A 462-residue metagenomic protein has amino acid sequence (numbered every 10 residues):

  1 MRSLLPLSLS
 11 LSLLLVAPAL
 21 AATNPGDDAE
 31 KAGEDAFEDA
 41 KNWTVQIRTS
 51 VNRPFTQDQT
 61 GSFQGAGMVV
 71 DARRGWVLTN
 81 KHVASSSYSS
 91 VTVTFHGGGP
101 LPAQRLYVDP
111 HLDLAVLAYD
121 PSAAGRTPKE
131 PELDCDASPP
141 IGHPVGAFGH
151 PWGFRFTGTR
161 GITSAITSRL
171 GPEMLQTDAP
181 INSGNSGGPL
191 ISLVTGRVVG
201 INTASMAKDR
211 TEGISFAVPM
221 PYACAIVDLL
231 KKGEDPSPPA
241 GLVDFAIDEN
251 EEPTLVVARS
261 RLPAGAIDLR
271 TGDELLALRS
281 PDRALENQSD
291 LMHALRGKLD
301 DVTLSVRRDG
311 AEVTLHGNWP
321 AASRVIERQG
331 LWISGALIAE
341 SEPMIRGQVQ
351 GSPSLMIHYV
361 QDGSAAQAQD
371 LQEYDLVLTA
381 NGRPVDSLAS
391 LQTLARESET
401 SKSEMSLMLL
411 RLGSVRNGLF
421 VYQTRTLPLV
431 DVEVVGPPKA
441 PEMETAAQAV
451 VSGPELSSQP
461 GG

Functional and structural regions predicted by a protein language model:
A21-M68, N80, I226-D248, G461: N-terminal activation segment of mature serine protease catalytic domains
D28-E34, P54-R74, G99-P102, G187 (+2 more regions): A conserved glycine-rich beta-strand in the N-terminal activation segment of trypsin-fold
A32, R126-E173, A207-I214, I226-E234 (+3 more regions): Flexible, gly/ser-rich surface segments that form the specificity/activation loops bordering the active-site cleft
F37, L193, R197-P238, N417 (+1 more regions): C-terminal subregion of chymotrypsin/trypsin-like serine protease catalytic domains
W43-S50, Q57-T60, D120-E132, R155-F216 (+3 more regions): Active-site region of chymotrypsin-like
T44-Q46, V77-N80, S138-P151, P189-D209 (+2 more regions): Active-site-proximal beta-strands of protease catalytic cores
N52-R53, D71-G149, G153-F156, G171-M174 (+4 more regions): Conserved active-site neighborhood of the chymotrypsin/trypsin-like protease fold
R105, A118, K231, D235-G462: C-terminal recognition in membrane/secretory proteostasis and scaffolding
